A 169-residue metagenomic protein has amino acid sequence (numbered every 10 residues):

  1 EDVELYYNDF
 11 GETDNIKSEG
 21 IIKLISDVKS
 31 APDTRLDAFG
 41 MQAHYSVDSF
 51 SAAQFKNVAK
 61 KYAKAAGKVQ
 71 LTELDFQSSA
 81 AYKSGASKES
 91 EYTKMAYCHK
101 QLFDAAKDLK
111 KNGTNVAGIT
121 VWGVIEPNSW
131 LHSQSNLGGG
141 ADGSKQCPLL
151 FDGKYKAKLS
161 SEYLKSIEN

Functional and structural regions predicted by a protein language model:
E1, K29, A59-A63: Surface-exposed amphipathic alpha-helices with a cationic face
E1-E4, D33-A38, A65-K68, T114-A117: Short, well-ordered coil/turn segments that N-cap beta-strands
E1-S18, Q70-E73, A117-V124: Aromatic-lined carbohydrate-recognition surfaces of secreted/lumenal glycan-active proteins
G11-D37, P127-W130: Substrate-binding cleft/loops of secretory-pathway carbohydrate-active enzymes
G11-G20, H44-A53, Q77-S79, P127: Acidic-and-aromatic substrate-binding clefts and catalytic sites of carbohydrate-active enzymes
V28, H44-V47, A106, L164: Generic low-polarity alpha-helical segments
Q42-A43, G123: Residues that line or immediately flank small-molecule/substrate-binding pockets and catalytic motifs
A53-Q70, L74-N169: Aromatic-rich peripheral "rim/lid" segments of glycoside hydrolase catalytic domains that contact and position glycan
